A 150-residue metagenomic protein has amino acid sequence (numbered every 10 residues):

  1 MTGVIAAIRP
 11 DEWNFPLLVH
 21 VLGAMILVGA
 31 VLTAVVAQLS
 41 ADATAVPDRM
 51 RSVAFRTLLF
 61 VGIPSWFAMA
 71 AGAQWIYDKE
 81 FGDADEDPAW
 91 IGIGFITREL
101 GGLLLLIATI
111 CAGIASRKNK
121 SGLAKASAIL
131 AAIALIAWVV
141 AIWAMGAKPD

Functional and structural regions predicted by a protein language model:
T2-D150: Polytopic transmembrane helical bundles with strong interfacial aromatic enrichment
